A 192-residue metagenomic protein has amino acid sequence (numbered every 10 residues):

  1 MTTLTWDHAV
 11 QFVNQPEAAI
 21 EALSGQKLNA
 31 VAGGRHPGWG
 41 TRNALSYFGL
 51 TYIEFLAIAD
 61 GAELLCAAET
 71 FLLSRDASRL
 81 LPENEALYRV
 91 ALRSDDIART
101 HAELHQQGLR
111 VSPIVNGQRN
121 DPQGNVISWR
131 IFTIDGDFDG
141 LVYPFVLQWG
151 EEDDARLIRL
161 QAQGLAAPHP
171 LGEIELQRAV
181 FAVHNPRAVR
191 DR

Functional and structural regions predicted by a protein language model:
M1-A68: Active-site-proximal cofactor/substrate-binding loop regions of enzyme domains
M1-P16, E85-L92, V146-Q148, E152-D191: N-terminal beta-strand motif that seeds the catalytic metal site of vicinal oxygen chelate
F12-W39, F71-W129, V180-R192: Vicinal oxygen chelate
G34, A44-L45, G49-E54, R89-L171: Vicinal oxygen chelate
L56-C66, L81-E83, D139-Q148: Short, basic, helix/turn surface patches
C66-S78, E151-R156: Electropositive, surface-exposed helix/loop patches at the edges of structured domains that serve as adaptable
